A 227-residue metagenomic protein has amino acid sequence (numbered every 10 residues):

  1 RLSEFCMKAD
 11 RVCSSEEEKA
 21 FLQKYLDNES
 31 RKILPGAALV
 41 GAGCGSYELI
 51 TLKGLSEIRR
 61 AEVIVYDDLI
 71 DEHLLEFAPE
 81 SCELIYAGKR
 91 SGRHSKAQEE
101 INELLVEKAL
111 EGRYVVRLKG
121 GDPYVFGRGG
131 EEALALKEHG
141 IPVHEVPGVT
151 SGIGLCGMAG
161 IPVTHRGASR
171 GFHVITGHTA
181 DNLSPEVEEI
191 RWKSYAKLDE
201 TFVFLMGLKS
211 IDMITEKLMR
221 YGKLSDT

Functional and structural regions predicted by a protein language model:
R1-L39, E100, L110-V115, T179-T227: A contiguous loop/helix-start segment that scaffolds small-molecule binding in enzyme catalytic cores
K8-A9, Q23-G41, S56-V149, G154: Class I S-adenosyl-L-methionine
C13, G45-E48, L52-S56: Cofactor-pocket helix-loop regions in the catalytic cores of large enzyme subunits
C44-Y47, L69-I70, A180, K209-S210: Short beta->alpha connector loops
S46, Y124-L198: Class I SAM-dependent methyltransferase SAM-binding "motif I" and its flanking Rossmann-like core
E48-L49, K96, G127, M213: Residues that form or flank phosphate/diphosphate-binding pockets in enzymes that use nucleotide phosphates
L52-R60, P79-C82, E131-A135, G160-I161 (+2 more regions): Short, solvent-exposed amphipathic alpha-helical segments in soluble enzyme and RNA/protein-processing domains
E83-A97, R166-H178, F202-V203: Acidic/glycine-enriched edge-of-secondary-structure segments
